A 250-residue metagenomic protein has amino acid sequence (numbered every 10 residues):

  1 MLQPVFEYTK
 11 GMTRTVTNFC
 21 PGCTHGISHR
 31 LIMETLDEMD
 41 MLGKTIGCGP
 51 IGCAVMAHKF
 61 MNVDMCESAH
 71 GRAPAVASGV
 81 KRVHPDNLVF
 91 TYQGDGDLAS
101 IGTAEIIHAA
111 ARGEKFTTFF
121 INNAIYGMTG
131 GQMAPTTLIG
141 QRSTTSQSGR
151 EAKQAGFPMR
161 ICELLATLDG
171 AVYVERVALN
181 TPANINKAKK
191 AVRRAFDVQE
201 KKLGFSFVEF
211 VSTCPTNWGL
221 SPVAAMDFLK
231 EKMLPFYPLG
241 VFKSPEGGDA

Functional and structural regions predicted by a protein language model:
M1-F90, K201: Thiamine diphosphate
M1-V5, T9, R14, E200-A250: Flexible, low-complexity linker and terminal segments
K10, A134-K201: Conserved thiamine diphosphate
I51-C53, N123-I125, T181, E209-N217: Glycine-rich beta-alpha junction loops
I51-G127, K190, R194: Thiamine diphosphate
V63-C66, A109, A134-L138, A224-D227: Short, hinge-like loop/turn segments at secondary-structure boundaries
T103-H108, M128-R142: Active-site-proximal loop->helix
